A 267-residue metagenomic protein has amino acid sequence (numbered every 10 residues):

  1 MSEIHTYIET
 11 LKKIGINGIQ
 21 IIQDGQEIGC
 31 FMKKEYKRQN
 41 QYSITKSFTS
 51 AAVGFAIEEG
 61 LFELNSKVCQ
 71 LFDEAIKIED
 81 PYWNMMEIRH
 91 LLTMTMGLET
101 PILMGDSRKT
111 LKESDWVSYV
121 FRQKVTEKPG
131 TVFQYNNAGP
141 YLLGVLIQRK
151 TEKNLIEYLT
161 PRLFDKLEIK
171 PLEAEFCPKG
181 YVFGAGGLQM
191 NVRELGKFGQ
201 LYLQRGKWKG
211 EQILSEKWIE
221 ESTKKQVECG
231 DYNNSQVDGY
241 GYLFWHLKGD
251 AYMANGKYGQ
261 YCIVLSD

Functional and structural regions predicted by a protein language model:
I4-E35, Y261-V264: A short, well-structured edge-of-sheet supersecondary motif
I8, C69, R89-L92, F121 (+7 more regions): Non-transmembrane alpha-helical segments in soluble domains of secreted/periplasmic/extracellular proteins
G25, N40-N65, L91, L143-I147 (+1 more regions): Active-site SXXK
K37, Q41, E79-Y82, K128-Y135 (+2 more regions): Solvent-exposed loop and edge beta-strand segments that line ligand/cofactor-binding and catalytic clefts
G60-M94, L98, R122, K150-M190: Active-site helix/loop module of the DD-peptidase/beta-lactamase fold, centered on the serine-lysine SxxK catalytic
L98-F176: A small/polar active-site loop signature that marks catalytic segments
L142-L146, G186-K207, Q260-D267: Active-site-proximal alpha-helical segments within enzyme catalytic domains
E220-S266: Active-site Gly/Thr loop motif
